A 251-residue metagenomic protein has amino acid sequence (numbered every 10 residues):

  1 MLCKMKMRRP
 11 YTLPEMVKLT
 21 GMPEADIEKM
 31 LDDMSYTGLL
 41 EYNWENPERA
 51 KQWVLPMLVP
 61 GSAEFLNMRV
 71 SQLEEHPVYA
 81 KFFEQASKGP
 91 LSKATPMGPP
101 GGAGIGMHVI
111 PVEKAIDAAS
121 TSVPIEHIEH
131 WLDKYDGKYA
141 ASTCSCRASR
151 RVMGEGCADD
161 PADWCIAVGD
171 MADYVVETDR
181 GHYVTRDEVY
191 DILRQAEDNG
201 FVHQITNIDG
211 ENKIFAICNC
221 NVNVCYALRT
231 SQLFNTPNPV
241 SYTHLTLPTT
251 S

Functional and structural regions predicted by a protein language model:
C3-M7: Short, locally clustered residues in the helix-turn-helix/winged-helix DNA-binding domain
R8, T37-G38, N199, T250: Alpha-helix C-caps/helix-loop-beta hinges
R8-L19: Short acidic, hydrophobic short linear motifs in intrinsically disordered regions
M22-D33: Short amphipathic alpha-helical interaction segments
S35-E45: A short, conserved structural fragment
K51-Q85: Short, amphipathic alpha-helical interaction segments positioned at domain boundaries
G89-V240: Catalytic cores of enzyme domains
T243-T249: Conserved small/polar residues in nucleotide/adenosyl-binding loops
